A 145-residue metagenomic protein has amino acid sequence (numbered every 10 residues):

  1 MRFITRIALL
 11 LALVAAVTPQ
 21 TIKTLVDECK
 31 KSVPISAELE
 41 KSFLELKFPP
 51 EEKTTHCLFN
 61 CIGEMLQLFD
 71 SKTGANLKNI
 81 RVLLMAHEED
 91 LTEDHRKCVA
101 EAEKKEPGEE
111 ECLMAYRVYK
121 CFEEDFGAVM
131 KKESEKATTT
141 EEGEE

Functional and structural regions predicted by a protein language model:
M1-L10: Classical eukaryotic N-terminal signal peptides for Sec-dependent ER targeting/secretion, especially the positively
A12-E145: Mature extracellular/luminal domains of secreted and GPI-anchored eukaryotic proteins, especially small
